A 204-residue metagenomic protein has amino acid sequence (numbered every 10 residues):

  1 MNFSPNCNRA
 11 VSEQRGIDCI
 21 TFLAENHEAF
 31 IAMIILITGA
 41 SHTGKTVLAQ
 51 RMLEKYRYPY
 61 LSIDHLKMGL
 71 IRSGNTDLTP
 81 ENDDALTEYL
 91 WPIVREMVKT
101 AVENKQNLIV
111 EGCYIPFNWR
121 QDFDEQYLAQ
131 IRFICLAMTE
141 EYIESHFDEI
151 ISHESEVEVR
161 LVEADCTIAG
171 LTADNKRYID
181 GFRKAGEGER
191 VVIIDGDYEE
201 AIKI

Functional and structural regions predicted by a protein language model:
I37: Hydrophobic anchor at the beta1->P-loop junction of P-loop NTPases
S41: The conserved Walker
G44: Conserved glycine(s) of the Walker
Q50-I93: Conserved substrate/cofactor phosphate-moiety recognition/catalytic segment in nucleotide-dependent phosphotransferases
L86-L128: Glycine-rich phosphate-binding loop used to anchor ATP phosphates in small-molecule kinases, encompassing both
Q130-R177: A glycine- and Lys/Arg-enriched "phosphate-lid" helix/loop adjacent to the NTP-binding pocket of small-molecule kinases
K176-I204: NTP-dependent small-molecule kinase module
